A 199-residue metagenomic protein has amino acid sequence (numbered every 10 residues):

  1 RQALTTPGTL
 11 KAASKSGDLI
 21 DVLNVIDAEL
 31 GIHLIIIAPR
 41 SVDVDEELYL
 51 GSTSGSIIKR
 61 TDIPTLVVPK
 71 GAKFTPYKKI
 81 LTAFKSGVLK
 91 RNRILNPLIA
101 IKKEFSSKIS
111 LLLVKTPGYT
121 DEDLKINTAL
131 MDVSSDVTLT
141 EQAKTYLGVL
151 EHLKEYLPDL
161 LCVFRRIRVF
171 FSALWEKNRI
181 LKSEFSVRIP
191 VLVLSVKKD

Functional and structural regions predicted by a protein language model:
A3-I35, V42, L130-D199: Structural beta-alpha unit
P7, I32, Y77, S106-K108: A general structural motif
S14, D18-D21, D45-L48, S52 (+1 more regions): Residues at secondary-structure transition points
D27-A28, Y49-S52, L81-T82, L95-P97 (+2 more regions): Short, glycine/charged-enriched secondary-structure capping and boundary segments
H33-S41, D45-E46, S54, K59-I94 (+1 more regions): Intrinsically disordered or low-complexity boundary/linker segments at protein termini and domain junctions
E46-L50, R91, T120, S172-A173: Alpha-helix N-cap/helix-start motif
K73, A100, N178: Short glycine/proline-centered loop/turn elements that form peptide/ligand docking sites
K79-T140, L157-L161, S186, V191 (+1 more regions): Small/aliphatic-rich secondary-structure junction motif
